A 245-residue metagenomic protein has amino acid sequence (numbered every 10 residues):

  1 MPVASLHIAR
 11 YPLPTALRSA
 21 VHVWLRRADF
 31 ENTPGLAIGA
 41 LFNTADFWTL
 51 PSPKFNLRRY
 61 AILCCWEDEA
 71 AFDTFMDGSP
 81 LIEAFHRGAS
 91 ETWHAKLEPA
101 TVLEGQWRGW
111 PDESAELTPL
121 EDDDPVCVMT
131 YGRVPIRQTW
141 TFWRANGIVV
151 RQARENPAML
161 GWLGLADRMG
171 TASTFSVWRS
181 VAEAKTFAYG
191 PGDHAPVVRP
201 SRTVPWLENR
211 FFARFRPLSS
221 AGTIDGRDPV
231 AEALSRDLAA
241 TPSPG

Functional and structural regions predicted by a protein language model:
M1-Y60, E69-F75, G88-A172, A182-G190 (+1 more regions): Short S/T/G/P-rich N-terminal loop/turn motif that feeds into the first structured element of a domain
L63-C65: Extended repeat-based interaction scaffolds and adjacent low-complexity, acidic/S/T/P-biased segments that form broad
G78-P80, P191, S201: Alpha-helix boundary/capping residues
P80-A89, A195-P196: A common structural junction motif
A166-R168, V197-T203: Acidic/histidine-enriched, beta-strand-rich ligand/metal-binding domains
F175: Helix-loop elements that line ligand-binding/catalytic pockets
P205-L207: Flexible helix-coil linker/hinge segments at domain or subdomain boundaries
